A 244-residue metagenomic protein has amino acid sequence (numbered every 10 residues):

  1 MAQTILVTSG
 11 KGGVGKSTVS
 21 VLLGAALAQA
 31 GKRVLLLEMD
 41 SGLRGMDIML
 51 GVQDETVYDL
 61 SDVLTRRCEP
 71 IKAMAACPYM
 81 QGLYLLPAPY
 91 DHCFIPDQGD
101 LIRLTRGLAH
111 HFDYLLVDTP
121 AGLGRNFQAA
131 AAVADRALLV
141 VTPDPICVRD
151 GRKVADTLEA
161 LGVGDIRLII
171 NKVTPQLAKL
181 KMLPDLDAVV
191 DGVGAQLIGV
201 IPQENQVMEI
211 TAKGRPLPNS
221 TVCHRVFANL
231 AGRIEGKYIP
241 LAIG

Functional and structural regions predicted by a protein language model:
A2-D40, L108: Walker A/P-loop phosphate-binding motif and the immediately C-terminal alpha-helix
M39-H110, E209-P216: P-loop/Walker-type NTP enzyme "switch/lid" segment
S41-L43, D91-H92, G122, D144-I146 (+2 more regions): Conserved nucleotide-binding/hydrolysis micro-motifs of P-loop NTPases
A109-N126: Glycine-rich phosphate-binding loop used to anchor ATP phosphates in small-molecule kinases, encompassing both
G124-P145: Inter-motif core of Ras-like GTPase G domains
G151-V163: Conserved C-terminal guanine-recognition region of P-loop GTPase G domains, centered on the G4
A160-G244: C-terminal lobe/tail of nucleotide-utilizing enzymes
